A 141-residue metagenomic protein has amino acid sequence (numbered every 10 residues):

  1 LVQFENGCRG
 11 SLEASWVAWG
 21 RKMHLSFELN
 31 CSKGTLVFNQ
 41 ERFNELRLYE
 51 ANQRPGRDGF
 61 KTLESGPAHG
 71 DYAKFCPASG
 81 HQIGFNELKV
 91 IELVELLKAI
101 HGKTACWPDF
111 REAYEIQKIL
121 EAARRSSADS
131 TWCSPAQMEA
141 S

Functional and structural regions predicted by a protein language model:
L1-H24, R111: Rossmann-like dinucleotide-binding domain that binds NAD(P)(H)
Q3-N6, K33-W107, E139-S141: C-terminal glycine/acidic-rich active-site capping loop/insertion
G84, L88-E92, L120-S130: Stable alpha-helical structural segments in soluble proteins, enriched in small hydrophobic residues
L96, A113, S130: Hydrophobic, well-ordered secondary-structure elements that form the walls of internal hydrophobic environments
A99-H101, Q117, S126-S127: Hydrophobic residues in alpha-helical segments
W107-A113: Conserved loop-to-helix N-cap of the C-terminal "lid" that shapes the substrate pocket in Rossmann-like
R125-S141: C-terminal capping/lid region of NAD(P)-dependent oxidoreductase domains
